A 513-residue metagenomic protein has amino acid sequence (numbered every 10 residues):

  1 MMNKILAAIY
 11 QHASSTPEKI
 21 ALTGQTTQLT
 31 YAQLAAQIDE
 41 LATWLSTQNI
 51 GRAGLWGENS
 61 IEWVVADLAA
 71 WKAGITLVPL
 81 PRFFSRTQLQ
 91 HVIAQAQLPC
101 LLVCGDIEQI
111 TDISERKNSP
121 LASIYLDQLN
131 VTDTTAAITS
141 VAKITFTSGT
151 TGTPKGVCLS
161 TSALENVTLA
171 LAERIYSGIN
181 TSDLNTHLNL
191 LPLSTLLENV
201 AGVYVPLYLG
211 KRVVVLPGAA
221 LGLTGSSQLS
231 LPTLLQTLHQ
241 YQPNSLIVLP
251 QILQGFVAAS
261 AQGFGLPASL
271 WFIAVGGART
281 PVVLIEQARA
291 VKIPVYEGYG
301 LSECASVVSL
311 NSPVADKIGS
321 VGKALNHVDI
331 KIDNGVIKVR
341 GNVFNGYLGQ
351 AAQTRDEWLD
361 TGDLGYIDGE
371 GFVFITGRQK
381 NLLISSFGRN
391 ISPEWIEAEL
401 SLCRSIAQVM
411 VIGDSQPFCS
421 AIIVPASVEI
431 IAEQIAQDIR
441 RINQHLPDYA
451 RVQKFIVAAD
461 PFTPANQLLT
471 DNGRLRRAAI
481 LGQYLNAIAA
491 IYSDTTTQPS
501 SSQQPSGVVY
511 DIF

Functional and structural regions predicted by a protein language model:
T27, A42-F84, N189-L190: Conserved AMP-binding/adenylate-forming
T30-A32, A142-L169: Conserved AMP-binding A3 loop
F84, R340, L364-A450, P461: AMP-binding/adenylate-forming catalytic core of the ANL superfamily
Q128-F146, G152-T153, G178-H187: Conserved pre-ATP/AMP-binding loop-to-beta segment of ANL
T168-T186, L193-S245, P250-Q254, A258-S260: Conserved AMP-binding/adenylation subdomain of ANL enzymes
L209-K211, P243-I247, V257-D316: Gly/Ser/Thr-rich phosphate-binding loop
S320, A324, D333-W358, F372 (+1 more regions): Conserved ATP/PPi-binding loop(s) of AMP-dependent carboxylate-activating enzymes
Q408-M410, R441-F513: Conserved C-terminal "lid"/linker of ANL adenylate-forming enzymes
